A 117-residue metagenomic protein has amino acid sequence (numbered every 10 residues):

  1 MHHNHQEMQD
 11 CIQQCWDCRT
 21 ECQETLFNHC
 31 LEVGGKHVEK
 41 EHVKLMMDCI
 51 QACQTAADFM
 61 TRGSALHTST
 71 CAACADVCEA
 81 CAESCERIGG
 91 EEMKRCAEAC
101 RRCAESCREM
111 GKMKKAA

Functional and structural regions predicted by a protein language model:
M1-A117: Amphipathic alpha-helical hairpins
